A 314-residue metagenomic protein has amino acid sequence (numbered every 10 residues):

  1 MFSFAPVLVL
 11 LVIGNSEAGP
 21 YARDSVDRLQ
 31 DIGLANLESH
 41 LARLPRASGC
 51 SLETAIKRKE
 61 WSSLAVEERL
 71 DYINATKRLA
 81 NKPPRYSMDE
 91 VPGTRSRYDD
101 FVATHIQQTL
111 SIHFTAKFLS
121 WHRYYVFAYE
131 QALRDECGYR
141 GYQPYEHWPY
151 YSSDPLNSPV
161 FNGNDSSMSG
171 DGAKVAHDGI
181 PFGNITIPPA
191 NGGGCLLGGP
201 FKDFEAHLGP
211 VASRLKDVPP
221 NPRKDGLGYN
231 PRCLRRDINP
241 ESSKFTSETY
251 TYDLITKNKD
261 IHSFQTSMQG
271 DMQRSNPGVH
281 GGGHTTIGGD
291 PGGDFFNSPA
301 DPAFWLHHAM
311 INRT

Functional and structural regions predicted by a protein language model:
M1-D24: Fungal secretory targeting signals
G19-T314: C-terminal accessory segments of proteins
